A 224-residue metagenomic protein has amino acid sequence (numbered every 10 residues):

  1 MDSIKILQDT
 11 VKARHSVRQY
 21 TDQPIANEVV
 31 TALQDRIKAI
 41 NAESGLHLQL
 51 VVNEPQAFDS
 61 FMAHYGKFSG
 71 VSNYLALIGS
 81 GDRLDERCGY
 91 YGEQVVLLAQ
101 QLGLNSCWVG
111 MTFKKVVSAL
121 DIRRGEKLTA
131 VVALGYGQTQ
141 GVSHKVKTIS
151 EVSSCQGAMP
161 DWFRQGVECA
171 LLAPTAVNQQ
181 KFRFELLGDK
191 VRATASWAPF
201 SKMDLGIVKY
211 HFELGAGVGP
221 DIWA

Functional and structural regions predicted by a protein language model:
M1-A224: Acidic, surface-exposed loops and disordered segments
